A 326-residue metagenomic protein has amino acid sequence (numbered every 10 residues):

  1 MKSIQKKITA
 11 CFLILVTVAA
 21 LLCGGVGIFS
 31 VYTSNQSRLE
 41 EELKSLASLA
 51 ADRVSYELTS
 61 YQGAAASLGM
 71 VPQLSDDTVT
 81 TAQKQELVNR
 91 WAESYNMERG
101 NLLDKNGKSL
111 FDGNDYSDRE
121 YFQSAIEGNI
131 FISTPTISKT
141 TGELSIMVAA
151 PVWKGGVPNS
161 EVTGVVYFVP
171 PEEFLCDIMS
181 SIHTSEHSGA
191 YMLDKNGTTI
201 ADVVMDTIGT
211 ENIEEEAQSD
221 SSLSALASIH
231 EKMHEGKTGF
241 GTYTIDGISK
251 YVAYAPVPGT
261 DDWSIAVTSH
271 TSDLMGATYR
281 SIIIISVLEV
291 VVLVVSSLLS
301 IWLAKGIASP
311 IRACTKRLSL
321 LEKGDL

Functional and structural regions predicted by a protein language model:
K2-T33, S37, E41, S286-V290 (+1 more regions): Extreme N-terminal signal-anchor transmembrane helix of membrane signaling/transducer proteins, especially in bacteria
T9, G27-E57, L274, T278 (+4 more regions): Juxtamembrane interface helices immediately C-terminal to a transmembrane segment
F12, V16-T17, S264-L318, E322: Cytoplasm-proximal transmembrane signaling helix
E41-S48, Y56-I132: Extracytoplasmic/periplasmic sensory segments of membrane signal-transduction proteins
V79-N96, V165, V169-T210: Solvent-exposed, extracytoplasmic
A82-L87, K108-S138, T207-T242: Extracytoplasmic/periplasmic sensor domains and loops in membrane signaling proteins
E93-N96, K105-I182, E186, T242: Extracytoplasmic/periplasmic ligand-binding sensor regions of membrane-associated signaling proteins
A217-I283: Extracellular/periplasmic juxtamembrane segments that couple receptor/chemosensory ectodomains to their
